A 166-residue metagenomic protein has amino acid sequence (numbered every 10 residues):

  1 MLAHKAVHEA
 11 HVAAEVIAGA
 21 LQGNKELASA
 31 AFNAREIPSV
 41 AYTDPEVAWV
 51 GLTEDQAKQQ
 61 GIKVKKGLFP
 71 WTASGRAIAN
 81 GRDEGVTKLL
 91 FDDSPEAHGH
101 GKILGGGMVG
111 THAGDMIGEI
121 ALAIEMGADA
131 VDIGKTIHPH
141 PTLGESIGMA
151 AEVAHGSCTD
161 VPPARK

Functional and structural regions predicted by a protein language model:
M1, K5, V40-Y42: Active-site loop ensemble at the mouth of alpha/beta enzyme cores that anchors a bound cofactor
H4-N33, I62-K63, I124-A130: Internal hydrophobic alpha-helix adjacent to the cofactor/substrate pocket in enzyme cavities
I37, Y42-K166: Flexible, glycine-rich terminal cap/loop adjacent to redox cofactors in electron-transfer oxidoreductases
